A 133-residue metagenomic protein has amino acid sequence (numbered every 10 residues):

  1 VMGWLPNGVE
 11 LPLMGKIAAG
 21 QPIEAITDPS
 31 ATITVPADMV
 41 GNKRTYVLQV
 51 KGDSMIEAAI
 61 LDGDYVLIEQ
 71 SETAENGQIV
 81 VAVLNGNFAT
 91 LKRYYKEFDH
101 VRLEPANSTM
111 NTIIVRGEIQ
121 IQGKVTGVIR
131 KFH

Functional and structural regions predicted by a protein language model:
V1-L61, A89, K96-H100, T112 (+2 more regions): Short, positionally conserved secondary-structure boundary motifs
M55-A58, E69-T73: Short, surface-exposed secondary-structure edge patches
G63-D64, Q78: Structural motif
L67-I68, V81: Hydrophobic beta-strand signal
N76-T90, Y95-H100: Short, compositionally biased
V101-A106: Short, solvent-exposed secondary-structure boundary/capping segments
N107-T112, I119: Flexible, small-/acidic-enriched active-site or ligand-binding loops
